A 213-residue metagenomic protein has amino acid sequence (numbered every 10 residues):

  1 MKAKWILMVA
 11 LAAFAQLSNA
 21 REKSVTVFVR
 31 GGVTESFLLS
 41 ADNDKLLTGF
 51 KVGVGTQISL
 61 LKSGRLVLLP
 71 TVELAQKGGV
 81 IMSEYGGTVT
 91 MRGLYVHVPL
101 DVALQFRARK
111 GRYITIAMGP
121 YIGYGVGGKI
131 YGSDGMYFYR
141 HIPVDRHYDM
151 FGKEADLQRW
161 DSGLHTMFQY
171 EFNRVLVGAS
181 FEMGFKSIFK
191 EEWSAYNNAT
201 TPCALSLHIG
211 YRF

Functional and structural regions predicted by a protein language model:
M1-V25, I209, F213: Bacterial Sec-dependent N-terminal signal peptides
A20-G55: Short glycine/proline- and aromatic-enriched beta-strand/turn motifs that initiate or cap beta-hairpins
R21-V27, G64-L68, K110-I114, N173-V175 (+1 more regions): Outer-envelope beta-barrel architecture signal
K23-V25, L46-F50, R92-V98, Q158-L164 (+2 more regions): Residues that define the transmembrane beta-barrel architecture of outer-membrane proteins
V29-E35, V52-I58, V72-L74, V96-L104 (+4 more regions): Residues on the lipid-exposed face of transmembrane beta-strands in outer-membrane beta-barrel proteins
L39-K45, V80-G87, G128-Y137, F189-S194: Outer-membrane beta-barrel translocator domains and adjoining extracellular loop/strand segments of Gram-negative
T71-E73, K77-V80, K153-E154, R159-F213: Predominantly the C-terminal beta-signal and adjacent terminal strand-loop region of outer-membrane beta-barrel
T71-Y95, A103-R109: Outer-membrane beta-barrel translocator/channel fold
